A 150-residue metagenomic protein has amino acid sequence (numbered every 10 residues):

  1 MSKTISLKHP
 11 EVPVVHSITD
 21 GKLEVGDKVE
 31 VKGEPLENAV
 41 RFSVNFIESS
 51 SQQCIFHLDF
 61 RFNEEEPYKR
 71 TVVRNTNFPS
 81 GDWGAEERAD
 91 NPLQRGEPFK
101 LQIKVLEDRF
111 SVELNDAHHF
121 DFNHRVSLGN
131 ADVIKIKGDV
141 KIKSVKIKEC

Functional and structural regions predicted by a protein language model:
M1-V14, K135-C150: C-terminal helix/juxtamembrane-tail motif
S2-R74: Secretory/extracellular carbohydrate-interaction modules and structurally similar beta-sandwich "look-alikes"
V29-E30, P98-K100, N130, I147: Terminal leader/tail segments of proteins
V31, R95, F99-D121: Carbohydrate-binding surfaces in secreted/extracellular proteins
N38-V40, S51-C54, R109-S111, H119-F122 (+1 more regions): Eukaryotic short linear interaction motifs
G81-K100: Short, aromatic/His-centered strand-loop micro-motif at the edge of beta-sheets
A117-A131: Short, solvent-exposed beta-strand-to-loop segments that form ligand-recognition rims of beta-rich domains
